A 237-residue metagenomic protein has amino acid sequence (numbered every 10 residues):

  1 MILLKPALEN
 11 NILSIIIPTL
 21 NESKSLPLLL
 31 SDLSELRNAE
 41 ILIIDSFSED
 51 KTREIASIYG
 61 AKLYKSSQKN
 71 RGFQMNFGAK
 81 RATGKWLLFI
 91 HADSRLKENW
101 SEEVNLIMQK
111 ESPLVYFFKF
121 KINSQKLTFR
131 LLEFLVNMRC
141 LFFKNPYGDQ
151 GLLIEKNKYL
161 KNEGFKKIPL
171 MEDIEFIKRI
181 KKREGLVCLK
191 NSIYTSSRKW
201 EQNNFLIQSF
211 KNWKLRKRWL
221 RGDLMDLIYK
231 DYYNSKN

Functional and structural regions predicted by a protein language model:
M1-L8, K178-N237: Hydrophobic helical membrane-anchoring modules
I16-E35: Short, well-formed alpha-helical segments that are part of the catalytic scaffolds of diverse glycosyltransferases
I17, N38-F47, Y64: Short beta-strand/loop segment that forms part of the nucleotide-sugar
K24-L28, D50-Y59: Acidic helix N-cap motif at the loop->helix transition within catalytic regions of sugar-transfer enzymes
D45-R53, S94: A conserved acidic beta->alpha catalytic loop
S66-A82: Glycine-rich, basic loop-to-helix element that forms the pyrophosphate-binding segment of sugar-nucleotide handling
L87: Short aromatic/hydrophobic "clamp" motif used to bind/position activated sugar donors
N99-T128: Conserved donor NDP-sugar-binding/catalytic core segment of glycosyltransferases
